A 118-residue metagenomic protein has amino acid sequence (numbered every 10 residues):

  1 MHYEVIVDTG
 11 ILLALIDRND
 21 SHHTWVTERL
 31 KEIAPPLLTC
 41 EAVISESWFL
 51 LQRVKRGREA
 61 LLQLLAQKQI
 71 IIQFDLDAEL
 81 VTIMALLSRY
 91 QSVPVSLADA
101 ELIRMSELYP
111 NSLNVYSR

Functional and structural regions predicted by a protein language model:
M1-D20: Metal-dependent nucleic-acid phosphoesterase active-site entry motif
Y3-V5, T24-P94, R104, L108-S112: PIN-domain endoribonuclease scaffold, especially VapC-family toxins
N19, N111-N114: Detector for Asparagine
S117: Conserved residues at the C-terminal ends of beta-strands
